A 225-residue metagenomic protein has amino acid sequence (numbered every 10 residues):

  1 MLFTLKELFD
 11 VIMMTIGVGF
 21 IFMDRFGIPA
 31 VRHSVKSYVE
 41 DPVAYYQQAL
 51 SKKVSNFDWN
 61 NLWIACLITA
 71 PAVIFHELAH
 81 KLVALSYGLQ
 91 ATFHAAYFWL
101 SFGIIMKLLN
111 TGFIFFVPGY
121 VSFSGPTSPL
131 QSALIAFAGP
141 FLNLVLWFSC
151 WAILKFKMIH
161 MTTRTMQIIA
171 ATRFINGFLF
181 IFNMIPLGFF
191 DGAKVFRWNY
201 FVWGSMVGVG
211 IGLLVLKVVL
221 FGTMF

Functional and structural regions predicted by a protein language model:
M1-F225: Hydrophobic transmembrane alpha-helices and their immediate loop junctions in multi-pass integral membrane proteins
